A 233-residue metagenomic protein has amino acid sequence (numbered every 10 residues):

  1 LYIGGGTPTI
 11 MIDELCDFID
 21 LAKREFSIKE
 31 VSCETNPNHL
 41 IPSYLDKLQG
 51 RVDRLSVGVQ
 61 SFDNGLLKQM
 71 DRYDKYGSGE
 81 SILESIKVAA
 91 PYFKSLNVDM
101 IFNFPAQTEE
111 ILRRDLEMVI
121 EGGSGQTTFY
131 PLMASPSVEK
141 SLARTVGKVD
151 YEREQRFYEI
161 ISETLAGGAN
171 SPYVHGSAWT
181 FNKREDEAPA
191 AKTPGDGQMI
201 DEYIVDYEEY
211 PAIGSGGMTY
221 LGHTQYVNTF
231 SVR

Functional and structural regions predicted by a protein language model:
L1-R233: C-terminal scaffold of the Radical SAM
